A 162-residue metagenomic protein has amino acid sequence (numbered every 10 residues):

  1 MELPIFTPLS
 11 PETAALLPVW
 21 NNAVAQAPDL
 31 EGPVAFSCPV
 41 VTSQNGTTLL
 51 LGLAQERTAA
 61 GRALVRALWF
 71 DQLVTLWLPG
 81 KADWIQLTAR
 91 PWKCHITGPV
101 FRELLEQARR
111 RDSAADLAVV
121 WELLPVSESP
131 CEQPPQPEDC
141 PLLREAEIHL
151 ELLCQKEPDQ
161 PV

Functional and structural regions predicted by a protein language model:
M1-V162: Binding-site signature for planar aromatic cofactors or substrates
